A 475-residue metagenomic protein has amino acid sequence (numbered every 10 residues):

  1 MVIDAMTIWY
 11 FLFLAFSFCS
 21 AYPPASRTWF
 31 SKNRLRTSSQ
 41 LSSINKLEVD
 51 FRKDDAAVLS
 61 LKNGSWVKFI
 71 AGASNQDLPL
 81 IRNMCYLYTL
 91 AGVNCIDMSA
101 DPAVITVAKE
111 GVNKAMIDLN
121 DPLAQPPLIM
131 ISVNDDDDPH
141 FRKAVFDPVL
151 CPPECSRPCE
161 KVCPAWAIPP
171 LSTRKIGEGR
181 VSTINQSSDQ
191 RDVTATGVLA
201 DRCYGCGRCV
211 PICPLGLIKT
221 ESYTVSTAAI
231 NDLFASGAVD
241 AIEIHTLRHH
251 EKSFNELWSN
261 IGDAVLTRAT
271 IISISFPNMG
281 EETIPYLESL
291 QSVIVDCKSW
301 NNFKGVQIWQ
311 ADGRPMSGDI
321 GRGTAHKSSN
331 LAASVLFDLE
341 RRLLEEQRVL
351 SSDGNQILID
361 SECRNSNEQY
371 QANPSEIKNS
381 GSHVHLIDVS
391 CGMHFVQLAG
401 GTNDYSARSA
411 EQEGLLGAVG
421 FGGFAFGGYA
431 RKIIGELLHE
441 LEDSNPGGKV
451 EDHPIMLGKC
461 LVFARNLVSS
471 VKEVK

Functional and structural regions predicted by a protein language model:
M1-Q40: N-terminal chloroplast transit peptides
T37-L61, G72: N-terminal basic/disordered segments at the start of proteins
G64-L80, D135-E154, D201, L215-T227: Active-site mouth loops of central-metabolism enzymes
L80-R82, N94, A100, P211 (+2 more regions): Conserved mixed alpha/beta catalytic, RNA-binding, or beta-rich assembly cores of soluble enzyme, regulatory
Y88, A108, I242: Conserved, mostly hydrophobic/aromatic
T89, P152, P164, F234-A235 (+1 more regions): Non-catalytic positions within long, well-ordered alpha-helices that form the structural scaffold/packing of enzyme
I105-D118, T324-L336, R408-G414, A430-K475: C-terminal helical cap(s) of enzyme catalytic domains, especially alpha/beta-barrels
S156-R191, T196-V198, R208-T224: Iron-sulfur cluster-binding cysteine motifs and their immediate structural context in ferredoxin-like electron-transfer
